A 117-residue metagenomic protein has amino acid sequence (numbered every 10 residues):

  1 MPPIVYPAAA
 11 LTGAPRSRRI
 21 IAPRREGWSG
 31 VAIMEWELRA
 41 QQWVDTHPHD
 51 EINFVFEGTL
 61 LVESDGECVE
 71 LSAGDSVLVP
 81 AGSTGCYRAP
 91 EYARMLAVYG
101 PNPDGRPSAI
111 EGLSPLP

Functional and structural regions predicted by a protein language model:
M1-E35, G112-P117: A short, N-terminal "cap"/entry segment at the start of jelly-roll beta-barrel domains of the cupin/DSBH fold
G30-H47: Conserved short histidine dyad/triad with adjacent acidic residue
D45, V62, M95-A97: Short hydrophobic/aromatic-rich beta-strand segments that constitute the beta-sheet cores of beta-sandwich/beta-barrel
T46, F54, A73, A81 (+1 more regions): Conserved strand-loop elements at the edges of beta-sheets that form or border functional pockets
H49-L60, D65: Glycine- and acidic-residue-biased ligand/ion/polar-headgroup-sensing regions
G66-G82: Short acidic-glycine-tyrosine-enriched beta hairpin
A81-R106: Ligand-binding loop in jelly-roll beta-barrel domains
P107-E111: Short, charged, solvent-exposed linker or helix-capping segments at domain edges/interfaces that act as flexible hinges
